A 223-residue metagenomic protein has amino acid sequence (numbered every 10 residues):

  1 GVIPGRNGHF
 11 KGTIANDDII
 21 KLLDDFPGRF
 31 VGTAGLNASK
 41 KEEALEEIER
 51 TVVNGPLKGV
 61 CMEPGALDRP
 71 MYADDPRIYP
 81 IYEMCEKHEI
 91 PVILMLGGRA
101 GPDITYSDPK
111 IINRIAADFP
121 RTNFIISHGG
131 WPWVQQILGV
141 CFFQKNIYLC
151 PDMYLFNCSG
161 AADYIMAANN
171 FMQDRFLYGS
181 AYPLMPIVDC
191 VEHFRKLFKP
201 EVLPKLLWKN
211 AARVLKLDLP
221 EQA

Functional and structural regions predicted by a protein language model:
G1-P4: Catalytic domains of carbohydrate-active enzymes, especially glycoside hydrolases
R6-L94, G98-A100: Active-site gating/metal-coordination segments in enzymes
T13-D17, P109, V188: Short, surface-exposed alpha-helical segments at coil->helix boundaries
D17-K21, E49, N113-R114, L138 (+2 more regions): Active-site phosphate/pyrophosphate- and oxyanion-stabilizing loops and adjacent acidic/basic residues in soluble
I19, T51, C85, H128 (+4 more regions): Conserved, mostly hydrophobic/aromatic
L23-P27, V52, A116, C141 (+2 more regions): N-terminal cationic-hydrophobic initiation segments that often serve targeting/anchoring roles
E46-R50, M172-L177, M185-A223: Mid-to-C-terminal alpha-helical segments outside catalytic/metal-binding sites
K58-G59, P64, M71-L177, E221: Catalytic pocket-lining loop regions of alpha/beta-barrel enzymes, especially the amidohydrolase/enolase/GH5 lineages
